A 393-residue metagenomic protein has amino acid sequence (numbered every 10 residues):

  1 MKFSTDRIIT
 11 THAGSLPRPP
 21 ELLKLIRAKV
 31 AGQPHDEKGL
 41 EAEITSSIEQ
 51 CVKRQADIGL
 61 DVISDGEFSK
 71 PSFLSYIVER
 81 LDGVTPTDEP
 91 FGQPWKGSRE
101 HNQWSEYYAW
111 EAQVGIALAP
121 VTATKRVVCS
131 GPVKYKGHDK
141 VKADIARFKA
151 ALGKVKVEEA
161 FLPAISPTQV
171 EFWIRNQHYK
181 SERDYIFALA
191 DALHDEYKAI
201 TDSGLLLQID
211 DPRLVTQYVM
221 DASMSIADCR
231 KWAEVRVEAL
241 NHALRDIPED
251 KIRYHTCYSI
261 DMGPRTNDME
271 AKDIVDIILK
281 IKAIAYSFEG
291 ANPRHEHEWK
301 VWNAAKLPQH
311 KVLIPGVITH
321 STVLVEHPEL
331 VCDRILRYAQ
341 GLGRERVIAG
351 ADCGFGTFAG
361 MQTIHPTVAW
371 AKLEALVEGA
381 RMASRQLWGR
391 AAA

Functional and structural regions predicted by a protein language model:
M1-A393: Domain-level signal for soluble alpha/beta catalytic cores
